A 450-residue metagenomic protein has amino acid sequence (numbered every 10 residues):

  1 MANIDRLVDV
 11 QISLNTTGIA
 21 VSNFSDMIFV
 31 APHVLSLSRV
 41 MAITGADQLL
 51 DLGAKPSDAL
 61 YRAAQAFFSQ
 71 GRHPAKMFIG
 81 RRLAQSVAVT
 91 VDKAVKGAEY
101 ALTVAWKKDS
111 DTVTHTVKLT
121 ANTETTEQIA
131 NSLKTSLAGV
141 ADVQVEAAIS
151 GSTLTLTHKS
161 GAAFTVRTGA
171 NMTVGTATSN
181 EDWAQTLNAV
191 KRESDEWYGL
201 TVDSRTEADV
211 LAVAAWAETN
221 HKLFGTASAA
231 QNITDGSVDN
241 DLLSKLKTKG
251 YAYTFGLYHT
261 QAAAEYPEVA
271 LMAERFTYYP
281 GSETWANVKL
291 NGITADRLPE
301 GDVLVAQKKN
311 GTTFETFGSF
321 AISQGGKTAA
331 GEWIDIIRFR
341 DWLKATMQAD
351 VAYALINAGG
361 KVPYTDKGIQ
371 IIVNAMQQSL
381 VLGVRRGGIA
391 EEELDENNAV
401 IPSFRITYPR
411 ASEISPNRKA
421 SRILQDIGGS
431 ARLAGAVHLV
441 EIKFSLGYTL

Functional and structural regions predicted by a protein language model:
M1-P56, F68-H73, S323-L450: Structured, hydrophobic secondary-structure cores that serve as assembly/anchoring elements
Q11-L14, I19-D47, P56, R72-S132 (+1 more regions): Threonine/glycine-rich low-complexity segments that form extended coil/beta-edge repetitive scaffolds
V89-V91, T153-H158, I322-S323: Generic recognition of long tandem-repeat/solenoid scaffolds
V104-K108, H158-S160, A431-L433: Flexible glycine-/small-residue-rich
E127-N131, T135, N374, Q378: Solvent-exposed, polar/charged alpha-helical surfaces in well-ordered, non-transmembrane soluble domains, broadly
T135, K191-N357, S379-L382, E391-P409: A glycine- and small-residue-enriched flexible loop/hinge signal that marks low-structured segments
G139-G151, R385-L394: Short, well-structured beta-strand/strand-turn elements
A148-T165, N398, P402: Short glycine/threonine-rich beta-strand-turn micro-motifs
